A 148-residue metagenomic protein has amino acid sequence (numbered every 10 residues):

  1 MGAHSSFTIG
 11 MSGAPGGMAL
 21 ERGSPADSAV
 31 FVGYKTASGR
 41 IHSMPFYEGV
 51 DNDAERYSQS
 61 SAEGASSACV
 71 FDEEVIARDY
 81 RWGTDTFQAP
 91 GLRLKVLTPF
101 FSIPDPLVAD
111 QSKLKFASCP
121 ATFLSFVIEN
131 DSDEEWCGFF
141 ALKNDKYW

Functional and structural regions predicted by a protein language model:
M1-W148: Accessory carbohydrate-recognition regions in carbohydrate-active enzymes
